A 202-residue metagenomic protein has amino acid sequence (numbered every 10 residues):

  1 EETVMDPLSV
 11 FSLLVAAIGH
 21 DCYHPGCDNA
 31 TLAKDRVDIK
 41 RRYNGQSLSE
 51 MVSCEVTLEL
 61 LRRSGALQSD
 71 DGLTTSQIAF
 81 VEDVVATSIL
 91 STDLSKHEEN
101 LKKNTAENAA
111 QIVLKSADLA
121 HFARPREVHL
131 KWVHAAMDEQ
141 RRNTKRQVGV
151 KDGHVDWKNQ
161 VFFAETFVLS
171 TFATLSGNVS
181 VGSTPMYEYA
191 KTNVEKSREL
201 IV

Functional and structural regions predicted by a protein language model:
E1-P7, V15-V202: Divalent metal-dependent phosphate-bond-processing catalytic cores, especially two-metal-ion Mg2+/Mn2+ enzymes that act
